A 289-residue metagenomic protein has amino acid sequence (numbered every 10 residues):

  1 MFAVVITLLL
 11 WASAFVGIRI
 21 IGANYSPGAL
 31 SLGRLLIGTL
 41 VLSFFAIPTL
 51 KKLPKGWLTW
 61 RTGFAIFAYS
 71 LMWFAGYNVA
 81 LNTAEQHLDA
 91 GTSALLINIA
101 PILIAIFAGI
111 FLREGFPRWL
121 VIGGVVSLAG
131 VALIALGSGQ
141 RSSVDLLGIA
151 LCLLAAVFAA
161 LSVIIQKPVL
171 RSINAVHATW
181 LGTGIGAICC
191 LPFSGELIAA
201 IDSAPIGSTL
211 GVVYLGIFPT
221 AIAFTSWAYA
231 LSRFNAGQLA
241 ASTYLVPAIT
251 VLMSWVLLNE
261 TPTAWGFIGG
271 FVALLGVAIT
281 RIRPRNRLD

Functional and structural regions predicted by a protein language model:
M1, N24-L32, K55-G63, L136-F158 (+2 more regions): Juxtamembrane helix-entry segments on the extracytoplasmic side of multipass membrane proteins
M1-G33, V79, T83, R141-P168 (+2 more regions): Glycine-/small-residue-enriched transmembrane alpha-helix faces in small-molecule transporters and effluxers
L8-A12, A46, Y69-N78, N82 (+8 more regions): Transmembrane alpha-helical core positions of polytopic small-molecule transporters
L10, A14-F15, S43-I97, L133 (+1 more regions): Specific transmembrane alpha-helical segments of multi-pass solute transporters/efflux pumps, especially DMT/EamA
A29-L40, L81-G115, L120, V131 (+2 more regions): Specific alpha-helical transmembrane segments that line the substrate/conduction pathway and gating interfaces
L32-G33, A90-I99, I164-I188, G216-V256: Helix-helix packing/entry segments at the starts of transmembrane helices
L42, F107, F116-S138, A156 (+5 more regions): Hydrophobic transmembrane alpha-helices of multi-pass small-molecule transport proteins
L42, I104-I106, I110, G124 (+3 more regions): Transmembrane alpha-helical segments that form core, pore/gating elements of small-molecule transporters/exporters
